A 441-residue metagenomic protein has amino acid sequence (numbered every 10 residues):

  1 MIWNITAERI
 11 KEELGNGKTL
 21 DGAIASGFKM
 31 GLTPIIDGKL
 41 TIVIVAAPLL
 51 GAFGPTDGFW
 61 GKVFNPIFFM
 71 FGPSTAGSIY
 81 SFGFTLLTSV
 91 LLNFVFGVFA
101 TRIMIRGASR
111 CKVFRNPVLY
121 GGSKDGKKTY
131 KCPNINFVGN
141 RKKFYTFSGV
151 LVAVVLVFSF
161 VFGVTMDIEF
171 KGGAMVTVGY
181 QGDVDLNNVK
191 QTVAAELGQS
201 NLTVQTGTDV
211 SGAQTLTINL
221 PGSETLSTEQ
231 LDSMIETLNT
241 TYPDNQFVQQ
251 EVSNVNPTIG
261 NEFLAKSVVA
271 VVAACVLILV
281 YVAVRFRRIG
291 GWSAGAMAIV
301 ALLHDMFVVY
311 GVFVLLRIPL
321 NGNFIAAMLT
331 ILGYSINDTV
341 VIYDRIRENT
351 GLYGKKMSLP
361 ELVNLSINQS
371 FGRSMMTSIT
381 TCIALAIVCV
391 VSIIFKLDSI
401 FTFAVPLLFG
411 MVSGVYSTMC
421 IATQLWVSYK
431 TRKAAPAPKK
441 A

Functional and structural regions predicted by a protein language model:
M1-A441: A structural signal for conserved, well-ordered secondary-structure elements that form binding/interaction cores
